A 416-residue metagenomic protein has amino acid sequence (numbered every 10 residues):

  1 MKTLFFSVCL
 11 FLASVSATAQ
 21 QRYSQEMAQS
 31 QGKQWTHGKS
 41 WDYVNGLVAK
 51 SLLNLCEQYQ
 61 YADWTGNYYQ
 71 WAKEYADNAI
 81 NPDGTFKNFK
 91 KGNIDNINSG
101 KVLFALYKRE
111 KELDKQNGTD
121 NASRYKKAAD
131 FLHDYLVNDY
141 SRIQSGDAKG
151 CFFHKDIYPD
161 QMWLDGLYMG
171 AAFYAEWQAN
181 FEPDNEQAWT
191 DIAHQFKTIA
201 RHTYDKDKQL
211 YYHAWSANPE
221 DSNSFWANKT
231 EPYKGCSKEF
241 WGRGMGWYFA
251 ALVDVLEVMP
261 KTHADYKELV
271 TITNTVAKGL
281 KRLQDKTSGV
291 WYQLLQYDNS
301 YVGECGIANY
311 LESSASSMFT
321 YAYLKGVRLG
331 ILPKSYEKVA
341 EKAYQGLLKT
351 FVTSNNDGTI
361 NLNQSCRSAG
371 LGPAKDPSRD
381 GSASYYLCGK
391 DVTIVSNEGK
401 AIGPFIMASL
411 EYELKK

Functional and structural regions predicted by a protein language model:
M1-Q20: Bacterial Sec-dependent N-terminal signal peptides
F6, Q21-R22, E26-G46, L53-Q70 (+9 more regions): CBM-like carbohydrate-recognition segments
R22-S30, F86, F153-Y158, Y212-N223 (+1 more regions): Surface loop/turn signatures of beta-propeller and other carbohydrate-active proteins
L106-R109, L113, L132-I143, F173-N180 (+1 more regions): Mid-sequence acidic-hydrophobic segments that form the walls of catalytic/ligand-binding cavities or oligomerization
K127, F131-D134, H194: Active-site-adjacent structural elements in enzyme catalytic domains
A128, L136-I157: Aspartate-rich (DDxxD/NDxxD/DxxxD) Mg2+/diphosphate-binding motifs and their adjoining helix-loop segments
S145, H154-D156, Q161-W163, T203-K206 (+2 more regions): Extracellular/periplasmic catalytic domains that process cell-envelope and extracellular macromolecules
L164-L167, A171-Y301, C305-T320, L332-Y385 (+1 more regions): Extended ligand-binding clefts on enzyme/binding-domain cores
